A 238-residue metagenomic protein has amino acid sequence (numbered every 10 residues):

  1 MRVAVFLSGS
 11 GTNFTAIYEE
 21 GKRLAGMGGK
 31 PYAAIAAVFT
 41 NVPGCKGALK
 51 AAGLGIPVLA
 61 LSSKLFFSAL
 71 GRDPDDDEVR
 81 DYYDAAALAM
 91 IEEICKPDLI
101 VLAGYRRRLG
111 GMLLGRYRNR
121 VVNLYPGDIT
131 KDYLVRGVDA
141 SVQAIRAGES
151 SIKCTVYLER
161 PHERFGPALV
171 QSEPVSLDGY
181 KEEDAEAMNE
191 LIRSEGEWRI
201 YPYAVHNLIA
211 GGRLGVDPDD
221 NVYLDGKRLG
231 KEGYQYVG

Functional and structural regions predicted by a protein language model:
M1-G238: One-carbon transfer enzymes
